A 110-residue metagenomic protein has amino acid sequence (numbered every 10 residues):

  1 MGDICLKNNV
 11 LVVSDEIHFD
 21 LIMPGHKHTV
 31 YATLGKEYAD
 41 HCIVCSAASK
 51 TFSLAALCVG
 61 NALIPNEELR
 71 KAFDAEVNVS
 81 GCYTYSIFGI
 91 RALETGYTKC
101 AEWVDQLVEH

Functional and structural regions predicted by a protein language model:
M1-L11, H18-L54: Active-site pre-lysine segment of PLP-dependent enzymes
E16-I17, V108: Short loop/turn and capping residues at structural boundaries
K36, D40-E109: Conserved core segment of the aminotransferase class I/II
